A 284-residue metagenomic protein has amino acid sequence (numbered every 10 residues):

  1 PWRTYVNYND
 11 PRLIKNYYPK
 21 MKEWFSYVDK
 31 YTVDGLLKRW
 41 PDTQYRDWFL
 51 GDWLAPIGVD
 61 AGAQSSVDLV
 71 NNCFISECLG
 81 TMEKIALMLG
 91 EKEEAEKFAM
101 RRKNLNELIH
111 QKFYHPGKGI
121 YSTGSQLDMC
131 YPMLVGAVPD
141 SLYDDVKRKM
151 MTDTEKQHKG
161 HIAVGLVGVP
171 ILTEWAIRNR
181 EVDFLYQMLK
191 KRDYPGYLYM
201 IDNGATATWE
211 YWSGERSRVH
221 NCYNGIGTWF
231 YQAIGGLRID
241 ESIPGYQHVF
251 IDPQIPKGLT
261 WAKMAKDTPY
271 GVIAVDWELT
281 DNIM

Functional and structural regions predicted by a protein language model:
P1-L13, F74-K92, Y131-S141, I171-N179 (+1 more regions): Well-ordered alpha-helical scaffold segments within catalytic/enzyme domains
W2, K15, K22, S26 (+2 more regions): Amphipathic, non-transmembrane alpha-helical secondary structure
N7-N71, M88-L134, S141, K191 (+1 more regions): Active-site acid/base region of carbohydrate-active enzymes
R12, N16-E23, V70-K84, E93 (+9 more regions): Generic recognition of stable, solvent-exposed alpha-helical segments in well-folded globular domains
W24-Y27, Y31, T81, I85-M88 (+6 more regions): Structured segments of extracytoplasmic/periplasmic soluble domains in secreted or envelope-associated proteins
I57, A61, Q157, V219 (+1 more regions): Acidic-aromatic pocket-rim loops
M100, D183-M284: Non-catalytic C-terminal accessory modules of carbohydrate-active enzymes
H115-R216, H220: Extracellular polysaccharide-recognition and catalytic grooves
